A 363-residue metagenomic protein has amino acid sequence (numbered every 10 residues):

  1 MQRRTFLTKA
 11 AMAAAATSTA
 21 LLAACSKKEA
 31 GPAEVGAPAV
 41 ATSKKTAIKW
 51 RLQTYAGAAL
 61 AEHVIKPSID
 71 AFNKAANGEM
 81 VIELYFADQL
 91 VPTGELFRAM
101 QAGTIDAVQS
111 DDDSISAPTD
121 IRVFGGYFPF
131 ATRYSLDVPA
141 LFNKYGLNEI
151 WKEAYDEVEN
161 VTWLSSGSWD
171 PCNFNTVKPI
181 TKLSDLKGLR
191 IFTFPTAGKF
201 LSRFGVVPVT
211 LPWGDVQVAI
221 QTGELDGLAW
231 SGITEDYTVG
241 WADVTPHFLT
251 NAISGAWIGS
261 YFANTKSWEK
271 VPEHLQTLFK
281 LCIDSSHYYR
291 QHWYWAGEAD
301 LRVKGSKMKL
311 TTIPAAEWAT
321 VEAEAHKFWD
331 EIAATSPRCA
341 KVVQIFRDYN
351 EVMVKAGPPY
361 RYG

Functional and structural regions predicted by a protein language model:
Q2-D137, E153-E157, V161-G363: N-terminal secretory/targeting leader peptides
L136-I150: A gly/proline- and charged-residue-enriched helix-loop-helix capping module
